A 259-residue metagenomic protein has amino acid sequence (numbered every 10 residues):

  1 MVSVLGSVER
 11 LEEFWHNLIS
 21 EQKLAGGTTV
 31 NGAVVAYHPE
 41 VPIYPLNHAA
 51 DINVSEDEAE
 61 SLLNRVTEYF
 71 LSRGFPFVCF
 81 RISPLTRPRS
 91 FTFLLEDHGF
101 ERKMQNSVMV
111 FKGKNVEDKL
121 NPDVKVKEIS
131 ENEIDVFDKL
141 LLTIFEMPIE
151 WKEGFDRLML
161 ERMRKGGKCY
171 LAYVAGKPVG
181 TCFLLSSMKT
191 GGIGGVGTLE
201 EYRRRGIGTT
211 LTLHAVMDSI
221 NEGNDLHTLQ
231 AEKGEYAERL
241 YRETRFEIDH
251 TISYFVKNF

Functional and structural regions predicted by a protein language model:
M1-N17, A50, N106, E117-G154 (+1 more regions): Short amphipathic alpha-helix that is part of the acyltransferase structural core
M1-R73, W151, R157: N-terminal charged segments
G27-V30, S90-E101, K168-G180: Conserved beta-hairpin
A59-E68, G195-T198, R204-S219, E243: Conserved acetyl-CoA-binding loop-helix of GNAT-fold acetyltransferases
A59-K125, S253-K257: Acyl-donor-binding surface of acyltransferase catalytic domains
R73-S83, S219-A231: Conserved GNAT acetyl-CoA-binding A-motif
T86-R102, T209, K233-T251: Conserved active-site alpha-helix within GNAT-family acetyltransferase domains
P148-L199: A conserved beta-strand-loop-helix scaffold within acyl/acetyltransferase catalytic domains
